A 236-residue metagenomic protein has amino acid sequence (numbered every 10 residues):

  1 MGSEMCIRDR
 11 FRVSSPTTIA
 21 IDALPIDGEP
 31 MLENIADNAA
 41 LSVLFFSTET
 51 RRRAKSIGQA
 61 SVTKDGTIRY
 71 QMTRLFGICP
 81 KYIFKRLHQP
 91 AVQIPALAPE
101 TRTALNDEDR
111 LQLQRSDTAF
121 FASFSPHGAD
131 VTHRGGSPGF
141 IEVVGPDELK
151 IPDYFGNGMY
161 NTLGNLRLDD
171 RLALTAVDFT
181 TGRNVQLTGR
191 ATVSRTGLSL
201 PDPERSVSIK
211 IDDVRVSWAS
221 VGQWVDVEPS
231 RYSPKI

Functional and structural regions predicted by a protein language model:
M1-I236: Binding-site signature for planar aromatic cofactors or substrates
